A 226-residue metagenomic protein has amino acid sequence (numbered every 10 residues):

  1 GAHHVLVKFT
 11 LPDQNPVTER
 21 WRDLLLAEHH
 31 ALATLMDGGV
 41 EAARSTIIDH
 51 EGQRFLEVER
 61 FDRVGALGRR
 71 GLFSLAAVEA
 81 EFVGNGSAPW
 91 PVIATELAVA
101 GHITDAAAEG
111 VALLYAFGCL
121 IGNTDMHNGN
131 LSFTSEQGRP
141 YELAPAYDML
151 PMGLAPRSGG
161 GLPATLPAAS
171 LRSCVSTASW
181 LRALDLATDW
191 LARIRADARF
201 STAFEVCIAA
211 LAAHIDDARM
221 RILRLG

Functional and structural regions predicted by a protein language model:
G1-V83: Conserved ATP-binding subdomain of kinase catalytic cores across diverse folds
R20-G38, P89-S158: Conserved kinase catalytic-core segment
G38-G39, I194, A198, L223-L225: Residues at alpha-helix termini
S74-V99, S135-R193: Catalytic-core segments of enzymes that bind and process phosphorylated/nucleotide-bearing substrates
V99-A100, A106, G138-L143, S158 (+1 more regions): Regulatory N- and C-terminal appendages and interdomain linkers associated with kinase/kinase-like NTP transferase
A187, I194-E205: Adenine-nucleotide phosphate-binding core of ATP-dependent small-molecule kinases
